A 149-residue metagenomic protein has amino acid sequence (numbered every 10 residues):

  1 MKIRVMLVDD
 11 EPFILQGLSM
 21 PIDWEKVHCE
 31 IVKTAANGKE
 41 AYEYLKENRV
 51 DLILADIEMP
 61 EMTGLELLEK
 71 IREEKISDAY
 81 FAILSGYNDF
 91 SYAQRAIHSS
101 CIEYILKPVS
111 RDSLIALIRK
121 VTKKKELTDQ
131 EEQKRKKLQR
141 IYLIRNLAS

Functional and structural regions predicted by a protein language model:
D9, D56: Active-site residues of response regulator receiver
P12-K33: Two-component/phosphorelay signaling modules centered on CheY-like receiver
T34-L52: Acidic, metal-coordinating helix/loop segments flanking the phosphotransfer/catalytic sites of two-component signaling
N37-E40, T63-E66, S85: Acidic catalytic/metal-coordinating carboxylates
E43, L65-I76: Short amphipathic alpha-helix used as the core "switch/output" element in two-component signaling
M59: Receiver (REC) domain active-site loop signature in two-component systems and cognate sites in sensor histidine kinases
D78-Y87: A short, hydrophobic beta-strand element within the central beta-sheet of small alpha/beta folds
I97, C101-S149: Interdomain helical linkers/hinges and coiled-coil/dimerization scaffolds that transmit conformational signals
